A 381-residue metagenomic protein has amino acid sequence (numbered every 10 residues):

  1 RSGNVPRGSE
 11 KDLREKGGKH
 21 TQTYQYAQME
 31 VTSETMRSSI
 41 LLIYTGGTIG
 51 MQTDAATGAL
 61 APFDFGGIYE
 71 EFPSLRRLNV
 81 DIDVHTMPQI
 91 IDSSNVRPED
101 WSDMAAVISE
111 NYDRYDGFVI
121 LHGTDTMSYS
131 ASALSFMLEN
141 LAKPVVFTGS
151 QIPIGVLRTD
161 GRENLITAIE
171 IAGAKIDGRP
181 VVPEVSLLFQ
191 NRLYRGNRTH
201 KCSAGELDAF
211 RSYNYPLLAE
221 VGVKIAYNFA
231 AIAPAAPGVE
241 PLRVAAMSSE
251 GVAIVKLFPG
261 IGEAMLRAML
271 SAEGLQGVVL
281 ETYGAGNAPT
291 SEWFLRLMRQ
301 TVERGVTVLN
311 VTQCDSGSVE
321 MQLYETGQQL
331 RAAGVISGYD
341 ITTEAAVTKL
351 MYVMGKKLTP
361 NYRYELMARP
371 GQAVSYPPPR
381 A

Functional and structural regions predicted by a protein language model:
Y24-E110: ATP/NTP phosphate-donor binding region
R37, I43-G47, I68-R76, R195-A285 (+1 more regions): Accessory alpha-helical/coil subdomains and C-terminal extensions that flank or cap enzyme catalytic cores
I43-T45, I120-H122, V146-G149, P183-Q190 (+3 more regions): Short beta-strand segments
Y115-M127, E273-G286: Short acidic, glycine-rich surface-loop motifs adjacent to enzyme active sites
L121-K143, T290-L297, T326: Short Gly/Thr/Asp-enriched flexible loops that form oxyanion-binding sites at enzyme active sites
F147-G222: Internal gly/pro-rich beta-alpha loop/helix module that stabilizes soluble enzyme cofactors or their anionic handles
T282-A381: C-terminal non-catalytic interaction/assembly regions of soluble proteins
